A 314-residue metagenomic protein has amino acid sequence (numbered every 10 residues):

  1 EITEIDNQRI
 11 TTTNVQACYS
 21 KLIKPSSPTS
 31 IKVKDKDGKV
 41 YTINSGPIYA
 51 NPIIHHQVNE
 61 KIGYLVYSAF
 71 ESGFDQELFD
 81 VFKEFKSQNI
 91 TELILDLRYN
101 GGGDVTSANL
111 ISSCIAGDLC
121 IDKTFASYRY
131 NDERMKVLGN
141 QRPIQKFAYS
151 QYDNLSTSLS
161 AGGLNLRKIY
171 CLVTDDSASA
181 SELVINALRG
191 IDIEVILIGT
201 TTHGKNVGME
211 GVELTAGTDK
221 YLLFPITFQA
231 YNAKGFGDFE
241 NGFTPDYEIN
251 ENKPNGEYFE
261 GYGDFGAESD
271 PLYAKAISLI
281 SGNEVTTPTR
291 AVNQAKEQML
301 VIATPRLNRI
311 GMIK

Functional and structural regions predicted by a protein language model:
E1-Q16: Conserved PDZ fold ligand-binding element
I2, A50-I54, S87, L166: A broad structural signal for short, well-ordered beta-strand segments within beta-sheet-rich domains
N7-Q8, K36-G38, G46-I48, S68-F70 (+2 more regions): Solvent-exposed coil/turn segments that connect beta secondary-structure elements in extracytoplasmic/periplasmic
A17-H56: PDZ-domain C-terminal substructure recognizer with occasional recognition of PDZ-binding tails
I62-L65, A69-D80, E84-E92, G101-K314: C-terminal "post-core" interaction segments
